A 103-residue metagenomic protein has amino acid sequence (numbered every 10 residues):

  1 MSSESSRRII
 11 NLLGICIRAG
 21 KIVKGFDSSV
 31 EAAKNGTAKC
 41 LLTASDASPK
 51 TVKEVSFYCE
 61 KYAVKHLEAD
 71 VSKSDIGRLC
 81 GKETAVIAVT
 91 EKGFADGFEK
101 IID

Functional and structural regions predicted by a protein language model:
E4, R8, K50, V71 (+1 more regions): Charged, alpha-helix-enriched surfaces in structured cytosolic catalytic cores of large nucleotide-utilizing machines
S5-C40: N-terminal first-folded block
G20, K39-C40, K65-L67, T84-I87: Structural motif
K34-S56, K65: N-terminal positively charged helical leader segments and presequences
S45, D70, E91: Short secondary-structure boundary segments
K53-E83: Mid-chain, well-packed structural core segment of small domains
K73-D103: C-terminal structural segments of small proteins and small subunits
